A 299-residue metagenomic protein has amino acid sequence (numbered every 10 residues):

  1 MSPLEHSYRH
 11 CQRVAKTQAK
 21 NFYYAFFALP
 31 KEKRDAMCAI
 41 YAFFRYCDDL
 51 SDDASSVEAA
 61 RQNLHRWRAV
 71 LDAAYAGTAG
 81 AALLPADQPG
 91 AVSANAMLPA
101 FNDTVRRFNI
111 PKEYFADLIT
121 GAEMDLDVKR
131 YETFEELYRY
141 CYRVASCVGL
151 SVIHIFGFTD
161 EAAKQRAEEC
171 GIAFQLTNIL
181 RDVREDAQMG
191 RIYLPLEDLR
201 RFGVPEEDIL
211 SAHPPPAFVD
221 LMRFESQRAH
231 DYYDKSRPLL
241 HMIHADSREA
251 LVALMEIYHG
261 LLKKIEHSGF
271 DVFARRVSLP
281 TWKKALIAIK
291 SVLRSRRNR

Functional and structural regions predicted by a protein language model:
M1-Q175, L180, R184-R299: Catalytic cores of Mg2+-dependent Asp-rich isoprenoid enzymes
